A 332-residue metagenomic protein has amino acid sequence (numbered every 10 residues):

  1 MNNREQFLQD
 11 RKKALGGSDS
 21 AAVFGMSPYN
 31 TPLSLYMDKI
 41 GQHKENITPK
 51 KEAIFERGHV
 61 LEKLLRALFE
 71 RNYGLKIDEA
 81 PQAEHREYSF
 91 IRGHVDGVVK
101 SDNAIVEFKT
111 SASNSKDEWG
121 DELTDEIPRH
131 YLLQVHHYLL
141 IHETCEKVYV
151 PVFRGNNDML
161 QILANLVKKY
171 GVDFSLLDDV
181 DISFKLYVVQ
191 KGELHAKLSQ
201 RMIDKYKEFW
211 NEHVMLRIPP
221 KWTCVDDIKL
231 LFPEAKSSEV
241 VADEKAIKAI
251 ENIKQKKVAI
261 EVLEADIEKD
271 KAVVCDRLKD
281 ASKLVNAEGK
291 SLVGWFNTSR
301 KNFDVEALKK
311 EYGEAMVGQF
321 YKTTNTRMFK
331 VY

Functional and structural regions predicted by a protein language model:
M1-Y332: Accessory terminal regions of nucleic-acid processing enzymes
